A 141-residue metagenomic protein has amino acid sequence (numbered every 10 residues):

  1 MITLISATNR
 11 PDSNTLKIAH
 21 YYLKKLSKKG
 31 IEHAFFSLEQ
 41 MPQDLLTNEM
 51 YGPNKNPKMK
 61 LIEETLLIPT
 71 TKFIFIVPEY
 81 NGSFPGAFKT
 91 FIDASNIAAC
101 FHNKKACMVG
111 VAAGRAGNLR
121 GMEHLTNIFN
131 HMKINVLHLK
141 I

Functional and structural regions predicted by a protein language model:
M1-D93, I97: N-terminal beta1-alpha1-beta2 submodule of the flavodoxin-like/Rossmannoid cofactor-binding fold
A98-H102: Short, conserved loop/helix-junction motifs that constitute active-site signature segments in enzyme catalytic cores
K104-I141: Short, glycine-/small-residue-rich phosphate/pyrophosphate-handling segment
